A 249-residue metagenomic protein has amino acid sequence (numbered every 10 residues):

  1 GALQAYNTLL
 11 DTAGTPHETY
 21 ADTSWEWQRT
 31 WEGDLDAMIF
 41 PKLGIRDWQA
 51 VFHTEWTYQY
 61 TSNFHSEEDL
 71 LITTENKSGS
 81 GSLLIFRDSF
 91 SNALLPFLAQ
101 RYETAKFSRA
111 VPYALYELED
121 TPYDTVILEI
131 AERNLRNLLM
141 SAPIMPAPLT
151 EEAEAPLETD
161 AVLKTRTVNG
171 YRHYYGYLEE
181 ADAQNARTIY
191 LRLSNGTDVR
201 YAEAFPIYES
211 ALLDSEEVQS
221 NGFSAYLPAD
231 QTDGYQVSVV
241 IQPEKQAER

Functional and structural regions predicted by a protein language model:
G1-R249: Extracellular glycan-modifying ectodomains
